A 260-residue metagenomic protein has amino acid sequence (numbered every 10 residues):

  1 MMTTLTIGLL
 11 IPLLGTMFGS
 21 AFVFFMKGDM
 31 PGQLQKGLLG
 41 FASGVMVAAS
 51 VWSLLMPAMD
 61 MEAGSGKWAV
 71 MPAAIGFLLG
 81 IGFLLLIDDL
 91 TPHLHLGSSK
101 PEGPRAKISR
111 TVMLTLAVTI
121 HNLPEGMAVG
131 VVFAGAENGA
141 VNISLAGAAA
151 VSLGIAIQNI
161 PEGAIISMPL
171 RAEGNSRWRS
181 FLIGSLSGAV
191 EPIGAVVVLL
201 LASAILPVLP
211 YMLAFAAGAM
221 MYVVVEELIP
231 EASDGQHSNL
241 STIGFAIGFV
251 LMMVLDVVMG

Functional and structural regions predicted by a protein language model:
M1-G260: Intrinsically disordered, metal-sensing/regulatory segments
